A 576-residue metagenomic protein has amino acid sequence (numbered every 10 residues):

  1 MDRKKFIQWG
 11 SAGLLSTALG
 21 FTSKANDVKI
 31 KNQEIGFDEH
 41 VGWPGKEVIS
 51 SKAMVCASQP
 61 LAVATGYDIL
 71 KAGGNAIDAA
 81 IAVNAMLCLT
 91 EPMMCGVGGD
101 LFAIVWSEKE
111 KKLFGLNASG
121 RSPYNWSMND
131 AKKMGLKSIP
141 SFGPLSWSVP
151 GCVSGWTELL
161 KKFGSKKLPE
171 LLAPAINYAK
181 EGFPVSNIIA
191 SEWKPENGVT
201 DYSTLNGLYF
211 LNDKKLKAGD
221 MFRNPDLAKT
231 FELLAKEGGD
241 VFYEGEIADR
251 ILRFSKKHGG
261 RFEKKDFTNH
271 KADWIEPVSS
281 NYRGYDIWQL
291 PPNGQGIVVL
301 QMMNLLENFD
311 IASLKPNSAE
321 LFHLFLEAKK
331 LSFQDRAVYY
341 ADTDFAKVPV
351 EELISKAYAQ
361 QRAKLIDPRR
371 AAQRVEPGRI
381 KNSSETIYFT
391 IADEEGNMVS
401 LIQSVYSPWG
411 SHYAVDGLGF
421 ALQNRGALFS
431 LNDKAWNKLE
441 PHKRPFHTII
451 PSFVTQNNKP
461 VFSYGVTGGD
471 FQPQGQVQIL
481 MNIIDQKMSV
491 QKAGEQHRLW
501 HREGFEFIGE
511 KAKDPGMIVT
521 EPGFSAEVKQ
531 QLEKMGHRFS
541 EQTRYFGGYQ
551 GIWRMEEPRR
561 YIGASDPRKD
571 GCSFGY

Functional and structural regions predicted by a protein language model:
K5-A25: N-terminal export signals
V28-A64, D68, A76-E237, F242-E244 (+4 more regions): Noncatalytic scaffold domains of N-terminal-nucleophile
L89-G96, D100-F114, R261-E263, N397-F462 (+3 more regions): Active-site rim segments in enzyme catalytic domains, especially the processed small/beta chain of N-terminal
W274, S383-T386, H447-I449: Short, small/polar residue-rich loop motifs at catalytic or cofactor-binding pockets
W288-G296, I402-Y413, V466-P473: Glycine-rich phosphate/pyrophosphate-binding beta-alpha loops
G296-A312, V454, P460-F462, D470-G494: M16/insulysin-pitrilysin zinc metalloprotease superfamily fold
F309-V405, G417-L418, R425, T543: Internal maturation/activation junctions in enzymes
K443, Q476, D485-R544: Extended C-terminal subregions enriched in glycine
